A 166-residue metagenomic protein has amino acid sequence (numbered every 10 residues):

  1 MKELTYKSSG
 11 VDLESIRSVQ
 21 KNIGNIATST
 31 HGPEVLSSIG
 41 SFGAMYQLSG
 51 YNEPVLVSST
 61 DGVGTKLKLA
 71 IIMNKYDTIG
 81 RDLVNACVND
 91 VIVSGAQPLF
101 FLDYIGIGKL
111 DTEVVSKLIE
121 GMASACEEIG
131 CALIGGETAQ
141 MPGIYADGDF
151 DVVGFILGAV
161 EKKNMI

Functional and structural regions predicted by a protein language model:
M1-L36: N-terminal amphipathic/basic leader segments beginning at the initiator methionine
N25-I166: Glycine-rich phosphate/pyrophosphate-binding loop regions near the starts of catalytic domains
